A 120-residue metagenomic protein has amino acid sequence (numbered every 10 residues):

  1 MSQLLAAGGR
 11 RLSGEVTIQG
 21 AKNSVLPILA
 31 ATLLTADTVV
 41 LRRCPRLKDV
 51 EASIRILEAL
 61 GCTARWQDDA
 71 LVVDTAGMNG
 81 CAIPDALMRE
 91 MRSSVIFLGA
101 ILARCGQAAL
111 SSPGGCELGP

Functional and structural regions predicted by a protein language model:
M1-P120: Short, structured segments at the rim of ligand-binding sites
